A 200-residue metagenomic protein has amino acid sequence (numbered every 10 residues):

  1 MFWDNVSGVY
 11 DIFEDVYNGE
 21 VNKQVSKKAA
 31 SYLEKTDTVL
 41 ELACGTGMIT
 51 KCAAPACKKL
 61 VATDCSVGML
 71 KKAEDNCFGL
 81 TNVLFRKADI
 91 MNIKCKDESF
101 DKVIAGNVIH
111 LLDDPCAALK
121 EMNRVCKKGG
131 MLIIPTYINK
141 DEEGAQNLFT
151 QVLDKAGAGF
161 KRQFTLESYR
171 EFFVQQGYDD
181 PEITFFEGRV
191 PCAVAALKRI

Functional and structural regions predicted by a protein language model:
M1-E34, M48, N76, T150-L153 (+1 more regions): Conserved class I S-adenosyl-L-methionine
E34, L112-D113, C126-K127: Helix-to-beta-strand junctions that scaffold the AdoMet/dcAdoMet cofactor pocket in Class I SAM-dependent enzymes
L40-N92: Class I SAM-dependent methyltransferase SAM/SAH-binding core
M91-V103: A short acidic, Gly/Pro-enriched loop at the edge of an enzyme's catalytic core that lines a small-molecule cofactor
K102-D114: A short SAM/SAH-binding and catalytic strip from SAM-dependent methyltransferases
C116-K128: A short glycine-rich, Lys/Arg-flanked "PGG" loop and its adjoining helix->strand segment in the class I
I133-A156: Conserved class I S-adenosyl-L-methionine
K161-G177: Short alpha-helix
